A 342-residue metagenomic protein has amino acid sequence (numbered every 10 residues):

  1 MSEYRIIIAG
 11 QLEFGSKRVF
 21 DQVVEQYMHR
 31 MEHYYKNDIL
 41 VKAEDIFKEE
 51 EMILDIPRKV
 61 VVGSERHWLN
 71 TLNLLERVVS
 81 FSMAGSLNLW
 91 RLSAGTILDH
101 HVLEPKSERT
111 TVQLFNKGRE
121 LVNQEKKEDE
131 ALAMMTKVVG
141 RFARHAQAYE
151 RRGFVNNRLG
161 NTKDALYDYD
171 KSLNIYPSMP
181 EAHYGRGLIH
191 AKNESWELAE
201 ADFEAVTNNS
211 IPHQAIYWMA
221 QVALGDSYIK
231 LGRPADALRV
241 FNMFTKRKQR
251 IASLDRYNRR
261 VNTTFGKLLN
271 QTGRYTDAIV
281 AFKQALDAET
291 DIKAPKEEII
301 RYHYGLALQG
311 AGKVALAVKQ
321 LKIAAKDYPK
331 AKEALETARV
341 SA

Functional and structural regions predicted by a protein language model:
E104-N161, Y167: Alpha-helical segment of the N-proximal tetratricopeptide repeat
V112, Q147, E181, A215-M219 (+4 more regions): Start-of-helix register in tetratricopeptide repeats
Q124-E125, L159, N193, L231 (+2 more regions): Structural motif corresponding to the intra-repeat A-B loop/turn of tetratricopeptide repeats
V139-G140, D170-N174, A205-P212, M243-K246 (+3 more regions): Conserved structural position within tetratricopeptide repeats
R151, G185, A223, T264 (+2 more regions): Canonical tetratricopeptide repeat
